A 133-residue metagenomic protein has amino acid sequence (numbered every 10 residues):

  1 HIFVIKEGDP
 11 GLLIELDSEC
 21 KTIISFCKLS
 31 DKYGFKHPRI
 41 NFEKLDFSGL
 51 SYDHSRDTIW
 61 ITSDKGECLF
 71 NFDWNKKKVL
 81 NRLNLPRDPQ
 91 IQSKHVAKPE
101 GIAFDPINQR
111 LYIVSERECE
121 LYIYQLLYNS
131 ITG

Functional and structural regions predicted by a protein language model:
H1, H37-S55, I91-P106: Beta-rich, blade/repeat-based domains predominating in secreted/periplasmic proteins but also intracellular
H1-I5, T58-T62, R110-I113: Conserved beta-propeller blade signature
E7-D9, D64-K65, E116-E118, L126: Short loop/turn segments immediately following the C-termini of beta-strands
L13-E15, L69-N71, L121-Q125: Conserved blade-register residue in beta-propeller folds
D17-K21, D73-K77, L126-N129: Short loop/turn segments that connect beta-strands within beta-propeller blades
C20-K44, N81-K94: Surface-exposed loop and turn segments in beta-propeller and other repeat-based domains that flank or scaffold
F42-N75: Loop/turn-rich, solvent-exposed surfaces of beta-rich toroidal or solenoidal domains
G101-G133: Blade-level signature of beta-propeller repeat domains, shared across WD40, Kelch, NHL, RCC1 and BNR/Asp-box propellers
